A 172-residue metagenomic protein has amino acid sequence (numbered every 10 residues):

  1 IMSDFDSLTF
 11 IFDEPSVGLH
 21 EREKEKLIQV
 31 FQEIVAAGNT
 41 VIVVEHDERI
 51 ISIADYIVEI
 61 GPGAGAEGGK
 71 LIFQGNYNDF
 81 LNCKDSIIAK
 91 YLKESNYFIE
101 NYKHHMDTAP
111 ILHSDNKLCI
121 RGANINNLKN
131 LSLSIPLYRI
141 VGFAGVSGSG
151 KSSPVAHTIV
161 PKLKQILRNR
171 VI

Functional and structural regions predicted by a protein language model:
I1-I172: Conserved phosphate-binding elements of NTP-dependent enzyme cores
